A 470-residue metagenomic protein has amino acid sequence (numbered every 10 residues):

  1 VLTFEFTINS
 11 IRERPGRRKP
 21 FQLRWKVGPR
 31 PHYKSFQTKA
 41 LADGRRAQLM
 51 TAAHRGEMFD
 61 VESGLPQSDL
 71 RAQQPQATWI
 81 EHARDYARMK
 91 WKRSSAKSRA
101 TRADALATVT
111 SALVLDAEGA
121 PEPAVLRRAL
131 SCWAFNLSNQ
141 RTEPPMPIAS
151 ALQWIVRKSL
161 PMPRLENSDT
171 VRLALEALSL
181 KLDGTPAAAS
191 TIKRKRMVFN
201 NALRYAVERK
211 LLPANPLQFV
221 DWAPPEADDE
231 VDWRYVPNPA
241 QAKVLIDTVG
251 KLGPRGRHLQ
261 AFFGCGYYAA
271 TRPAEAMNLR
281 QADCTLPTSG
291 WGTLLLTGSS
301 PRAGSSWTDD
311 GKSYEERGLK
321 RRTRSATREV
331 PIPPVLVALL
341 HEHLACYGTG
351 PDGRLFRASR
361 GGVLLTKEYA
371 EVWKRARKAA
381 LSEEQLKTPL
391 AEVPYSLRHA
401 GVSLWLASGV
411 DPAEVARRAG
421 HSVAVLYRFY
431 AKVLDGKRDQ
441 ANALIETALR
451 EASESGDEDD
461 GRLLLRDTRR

Functional and structural regions predicted by a protein language model:
E5-A72, T323: Short, surface-exposed polybasic/aromatic micro-patch for ligand or macromolecular engagement
R24, L65-Y205, F219-D221, L355 (+3 more regions): Short, Lys/Arg-enriched alpha-helical recognition elements, typified by the DNA-recognition helix
D183-V198, L212, L217-L279, S289-W291 (+5 more regions): Basic, Lys/Arg- and aromatic-enriched nucleic-acid-binding interface segment
T185, D247-L259, A269, V330 (+3 more regions): Short, basic (Lys/Arg/His-rich) helix/loop patches that form interaction surfaces in the mid-to-C-terminal regions
N200-L203, V207, V423, L434: C-terminal flanking helix
P224, L286-S289, G298-L336, G350 (+3 more regions): C-terminal secondary-structure termini that scaffold catalytic or DNA-interacting sites
N278-C284, A416-S422, A431-K432: A short, basic/aromatic helix-end/turn motif that makes direct DNA contacts
